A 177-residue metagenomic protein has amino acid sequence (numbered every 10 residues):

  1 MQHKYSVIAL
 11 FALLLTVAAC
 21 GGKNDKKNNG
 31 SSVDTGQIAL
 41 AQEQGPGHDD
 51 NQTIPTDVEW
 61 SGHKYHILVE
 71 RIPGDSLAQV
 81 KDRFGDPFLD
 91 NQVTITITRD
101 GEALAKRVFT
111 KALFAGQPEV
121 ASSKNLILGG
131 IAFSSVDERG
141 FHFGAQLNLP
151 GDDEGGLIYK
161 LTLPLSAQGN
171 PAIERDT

Functional and structural regions predicted by a protein language model:
M1-A9: Bacterial N-terminal signal peptides that target proteins for export
T16-A19: C-terminal motif of bacterial Sec signal peptides marking the signal peptidase cleavage site
G21-L40: Short, low-complexity, disordered segments immediately C-terminal to signal peptides in bacterial exported proteins
A39-L128: Surface-exposed acidic loop/strand-edge motifs in secreted or periplasmic proteins that form small linear binding
P73, R99-G101, L147-G151, L165-A167: Beta-strand elements of well-folded, non-transmembrane domains
D90-Q92, E154-Y159: Short, surface-exposed coil-to-beta transition loops
G116-G156: Acidic, glycine-rich flexible loop segments
T162-T177: Short, low-complexity, Pro/Ser/Thr/Gly-rich segments in the mature regions of secreted, periplasmic
